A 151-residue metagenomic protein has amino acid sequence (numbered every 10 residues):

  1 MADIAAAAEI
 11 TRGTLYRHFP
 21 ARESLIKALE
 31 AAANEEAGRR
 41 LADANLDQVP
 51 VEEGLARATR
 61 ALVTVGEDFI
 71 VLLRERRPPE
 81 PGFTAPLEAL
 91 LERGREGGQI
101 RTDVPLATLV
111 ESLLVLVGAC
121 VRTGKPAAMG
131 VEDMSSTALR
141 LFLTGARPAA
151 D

Functional and structural regions predicted by a protein language model:
M1-S24, A28: Helix-turn-helix
D3, S24, E53-R57, A61 (+4 more regions): Amphipathic alpha-helical interaction segments
I4, L29-A33, A37, L87: Generic hydrophobic, amphipathic alpha-helix propensity
A28, E35-D68, E75, E80-G82 (+1 more regions): Hydrophobic alpha-helical connector segments
E36, L62-F69, L90, G94 (+2 more regions): A short secondary-structure junction motif
I70-E75, Q99-V104, A150-D151: Short, hydrophobic secondary-structure boundary micro-motifs
P78-P79, E96-S112, M129-M134: All-alpha amphipathic helical-bundle segments outside canonical DNA-binding/catalytic cores that form hydrophobic
A85-G97, V115, R122-D151: C-terminal peripheral helix-coil segments that are non-catalytic and often amphipathic
